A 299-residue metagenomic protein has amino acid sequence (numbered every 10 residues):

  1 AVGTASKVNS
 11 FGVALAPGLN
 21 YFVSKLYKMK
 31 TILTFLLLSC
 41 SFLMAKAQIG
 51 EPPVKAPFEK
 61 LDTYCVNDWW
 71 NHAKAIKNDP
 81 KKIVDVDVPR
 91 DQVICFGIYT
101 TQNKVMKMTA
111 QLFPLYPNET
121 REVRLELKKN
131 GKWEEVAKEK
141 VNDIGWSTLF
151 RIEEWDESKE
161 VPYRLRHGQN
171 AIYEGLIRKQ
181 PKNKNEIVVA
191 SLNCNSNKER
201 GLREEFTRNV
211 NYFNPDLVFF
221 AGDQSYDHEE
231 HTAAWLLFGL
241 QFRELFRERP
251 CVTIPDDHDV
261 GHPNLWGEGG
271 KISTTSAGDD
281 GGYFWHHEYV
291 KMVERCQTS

Functional and structural regions predicted by a protein language model:
A1, L15-Q48: Bacterial Sec-dependent N-terminal signal peptides
A1, V8, S299: Short regulatory "switch" loops immediately downstream of catalytic or recognition motifs within protein catalytic
T4, P17-N20, V218, T253: A generic alpha-helix propensity feature with a strong bias for hydrophobic helices
V13, S24-K25, S158, P263: A generic signature of intrinsically disordered, low-complexity regions enriched in glycine/proline and charged/polar
I49-S299: Divalent metal-dependent phosphoesterase catalytic cores across multiple superfamilies
